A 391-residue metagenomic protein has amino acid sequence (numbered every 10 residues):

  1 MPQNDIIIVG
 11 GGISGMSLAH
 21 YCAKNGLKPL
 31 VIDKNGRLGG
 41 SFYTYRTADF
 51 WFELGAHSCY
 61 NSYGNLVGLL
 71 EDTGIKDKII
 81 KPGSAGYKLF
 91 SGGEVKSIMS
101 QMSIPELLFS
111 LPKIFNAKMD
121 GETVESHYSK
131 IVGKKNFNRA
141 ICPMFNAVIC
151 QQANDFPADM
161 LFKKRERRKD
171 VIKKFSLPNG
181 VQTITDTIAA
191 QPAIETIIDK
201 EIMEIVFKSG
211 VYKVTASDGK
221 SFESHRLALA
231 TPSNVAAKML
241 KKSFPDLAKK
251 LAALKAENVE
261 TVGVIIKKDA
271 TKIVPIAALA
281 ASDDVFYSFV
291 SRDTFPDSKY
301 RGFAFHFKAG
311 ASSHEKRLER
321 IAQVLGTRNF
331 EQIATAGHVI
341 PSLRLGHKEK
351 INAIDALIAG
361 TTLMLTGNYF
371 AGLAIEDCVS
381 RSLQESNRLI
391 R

Functional and structural regions predicted by a protein language model:
N4-V31, I390: N-terminal Rossmann-like FAD-binding beta1-loop-alpha1 element of flavoenzymes
G10, K81-G83, T196-K200, A216 (+1 more regions): Short loop/edge segments at beta-strand edges and connector loops that shape dinucleotide/nucleotide cofactor-binding
S14, R37, N234: Conserved Rossmann-like nucleotide-cofactor binding loop
A23-T47: Glycine-rich FAD pyrophosphate-binding loop
N25, E204, Y212-V324: Mid-domain catalytic core of redox enzymes that form a hydrophobic substrate pocket/lid adjacent to a catalytic redox
A48-K130, P143: Dinucleotide-binding Rossmann-like beta1-alpha1 core, especially the glycine-rich loop that anchors the ADP
E94, S103-Y212, A230: Active-site/ligand-binding neighborhood in enzyme catalytic cores
S100, R292-R391: Conserved flavin/dinucleotide-binding core of flavoenzymes
